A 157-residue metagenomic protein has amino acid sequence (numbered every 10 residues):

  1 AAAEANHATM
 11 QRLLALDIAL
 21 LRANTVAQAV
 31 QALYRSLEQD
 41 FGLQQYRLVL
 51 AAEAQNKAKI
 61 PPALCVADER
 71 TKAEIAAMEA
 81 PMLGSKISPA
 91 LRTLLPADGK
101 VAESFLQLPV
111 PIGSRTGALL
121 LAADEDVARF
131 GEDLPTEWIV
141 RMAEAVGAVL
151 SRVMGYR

Functional and structural regions predicted by a protein language model:
A1-L20: Signal-transmission linkers at sensory-effector interfaces
A23-I60, E69: Helix-loop-beta substructure at the N-terminus of cytosolic sensory domains that couple signal/ligand detection
K59-P62, D133-P135: Short, solvent-exposed loop/turn segments at secondary-structure boundaries
P62-S104: Regulatory sensory and allosteric helical modules in signal-transduction proteins and certain transcription factors
E103-I112: A short, aliphatic-rich beta-strand micro-motif
P111-E125: Sensory-domain boundary capping and coupling elements
D124-V140, L150-R157: Regulatory loop-to-helix N-cap segments in sensory/regulatory domains that couple ligand/signal detection
